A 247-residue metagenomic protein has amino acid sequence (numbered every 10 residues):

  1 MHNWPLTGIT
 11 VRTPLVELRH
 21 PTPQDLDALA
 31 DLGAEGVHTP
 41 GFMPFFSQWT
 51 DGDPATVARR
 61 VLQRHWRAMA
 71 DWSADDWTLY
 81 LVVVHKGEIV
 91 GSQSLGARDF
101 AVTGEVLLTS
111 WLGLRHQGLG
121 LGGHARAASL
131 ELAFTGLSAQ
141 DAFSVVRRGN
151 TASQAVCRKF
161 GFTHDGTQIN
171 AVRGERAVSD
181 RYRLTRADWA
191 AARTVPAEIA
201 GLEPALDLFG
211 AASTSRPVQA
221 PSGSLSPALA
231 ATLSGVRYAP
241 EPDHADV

Functional and structural regions predicted by a protein language model:
M1-R115, L132, G136, N170-V247: GNAT-family acyltransferases
T103, G120, A152: Residues that form or flank phosphate/diphosphate-binding pockets in enzymes that use nucleotide phosphates
W111-L112, G118-A133, A155-K159: Conserved acetyl-CoA-binding loop-helix of GNAT-fold acetyltransferases
T135-V145: Conserved GNAT acetyl-CoA-binding A-motif
S144-Q154: Conserved beta-strand-loop-alpha-helix junction that forms the acyl-donor binding cleft
V145, Q168-N170: Short, Lys/Arg-rich nucleic-acid/phosphate-binding segment
R158-Q168: Conserved acetyl-CoA-binding loop of GNAT-fold acetyltransferases
